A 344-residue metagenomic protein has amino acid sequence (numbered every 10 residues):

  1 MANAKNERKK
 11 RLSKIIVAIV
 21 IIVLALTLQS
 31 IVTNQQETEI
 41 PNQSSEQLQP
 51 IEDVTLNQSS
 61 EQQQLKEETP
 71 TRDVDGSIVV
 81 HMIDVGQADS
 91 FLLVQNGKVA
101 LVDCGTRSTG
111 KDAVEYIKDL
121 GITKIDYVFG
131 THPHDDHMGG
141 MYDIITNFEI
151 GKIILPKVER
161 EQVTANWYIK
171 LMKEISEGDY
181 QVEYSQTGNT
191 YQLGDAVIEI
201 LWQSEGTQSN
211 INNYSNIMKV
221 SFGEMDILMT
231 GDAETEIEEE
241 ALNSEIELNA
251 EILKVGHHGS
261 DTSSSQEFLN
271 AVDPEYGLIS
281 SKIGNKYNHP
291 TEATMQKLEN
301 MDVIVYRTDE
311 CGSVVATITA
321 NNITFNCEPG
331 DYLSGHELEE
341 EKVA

Functional and structural regions predicted by a protein language model:
A2-A344: Non-globular, low-confidence helical/coil segments that flank catalytic cores
